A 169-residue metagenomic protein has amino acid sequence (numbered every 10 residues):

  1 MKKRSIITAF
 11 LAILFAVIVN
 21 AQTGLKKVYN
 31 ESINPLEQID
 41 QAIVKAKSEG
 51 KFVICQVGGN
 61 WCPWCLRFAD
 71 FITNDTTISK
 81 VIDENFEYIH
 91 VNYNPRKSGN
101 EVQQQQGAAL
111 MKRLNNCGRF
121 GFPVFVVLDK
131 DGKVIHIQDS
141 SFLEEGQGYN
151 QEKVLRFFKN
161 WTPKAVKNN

Functional and structural regions predicted by a protein language model:
M1-G24: Bacterial Sec-dependent N-terminal signal peptides
I33-P35, I78-Q105: Thiol-based oxidoreductase modules, predominantly thioredoxin-like and allied folds used for disulfide exchange
P35-V53: A short beta-strand-turn-helix
E49-P63: Short active-site neighborhood of thiol/selenol oxidoreductases, capturing the structured segment around
C62-C65, F125: The canonical Cys-X-X-Cys-His
L66-D83: Typically the conserved alpha-helix immediately C-terminal to a functionally engaged Cys/Sec in thioredoxin-like
I89, N100-F122, V127-L128: Short, internal strand/loop/helix patches that form the active-site neighborhood or redox-interaction surface
N116-V166: Non-catalytic, surface beta->alpha helical segment in thiol-disulfide oxidoreductase systems
